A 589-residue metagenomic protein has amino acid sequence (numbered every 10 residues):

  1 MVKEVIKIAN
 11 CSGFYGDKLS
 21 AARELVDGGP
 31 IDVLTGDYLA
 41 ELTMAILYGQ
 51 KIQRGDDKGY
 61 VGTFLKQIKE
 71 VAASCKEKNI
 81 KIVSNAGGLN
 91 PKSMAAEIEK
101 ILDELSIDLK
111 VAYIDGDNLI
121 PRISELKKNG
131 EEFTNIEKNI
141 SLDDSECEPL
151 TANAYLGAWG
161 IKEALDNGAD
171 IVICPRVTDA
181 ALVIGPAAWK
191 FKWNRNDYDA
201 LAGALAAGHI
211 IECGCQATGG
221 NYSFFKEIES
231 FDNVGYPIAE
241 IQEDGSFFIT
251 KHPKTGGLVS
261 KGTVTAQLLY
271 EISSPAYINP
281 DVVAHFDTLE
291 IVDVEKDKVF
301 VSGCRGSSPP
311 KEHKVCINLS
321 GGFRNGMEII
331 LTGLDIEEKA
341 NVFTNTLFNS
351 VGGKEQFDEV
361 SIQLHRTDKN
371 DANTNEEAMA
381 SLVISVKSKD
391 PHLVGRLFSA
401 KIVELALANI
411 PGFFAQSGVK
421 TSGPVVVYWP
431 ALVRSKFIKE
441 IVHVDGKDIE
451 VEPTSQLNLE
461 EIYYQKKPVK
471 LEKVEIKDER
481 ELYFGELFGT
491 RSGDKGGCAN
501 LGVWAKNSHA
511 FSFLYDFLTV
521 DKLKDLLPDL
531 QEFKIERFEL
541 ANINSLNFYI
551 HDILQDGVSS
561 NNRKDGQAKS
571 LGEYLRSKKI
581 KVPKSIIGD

Functional and structural regions predicted by a protein language model:
V2-E24: N-terminal amphipathic/basic leader segments beginning at the initiator methionine
V2-V5, E41-D57, K76, L119-C147: Gly-rich Lys/Arg/Thr-decorated short loops/hinges at beta-loop-alpha junctions or inter-strand turns that position
N85-L89, A169-P186, G489-N507: Conserved phosphate/anionic-ligand binding catalytic regions in large, soluble enzymes, centered on
D103-L119, I184-F225, E229, D516: Catalytic or ion-translocation cores adjacent to nucleophile or general acid/base/metal-coordination motifs in diverse
L105, L109-C174, A180: Active-site cavity-forming subdomains of large catalytic enzyme subunits
L201-G303: A conserved active-site cap/scaffold subdomain adjacent to cofactor or substrate pockets
E290, G303-L482, G489, K495 (+7 more regions): C-terminal non-catalytic interaction/assembly regions of soluble proteins
L530-D589: Helix-rich interaction surfaces within compact, conserved domain-sized segments that mediate assembly or partner
